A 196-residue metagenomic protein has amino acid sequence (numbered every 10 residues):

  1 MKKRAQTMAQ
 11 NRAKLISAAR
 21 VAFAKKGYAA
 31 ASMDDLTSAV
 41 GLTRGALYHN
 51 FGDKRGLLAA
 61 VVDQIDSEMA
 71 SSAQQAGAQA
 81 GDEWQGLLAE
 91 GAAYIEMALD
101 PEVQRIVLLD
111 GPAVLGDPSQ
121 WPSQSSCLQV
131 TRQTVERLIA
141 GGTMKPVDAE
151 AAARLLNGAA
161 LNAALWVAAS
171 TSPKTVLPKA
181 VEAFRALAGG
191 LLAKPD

Functional and structural regions predicted by a protein language model:
M1-K26, A30-L42, G56-A59: Basic, helix-initiating cap at the start of DNA-binding domains
N11, K54, V61, I65 (+5 more regions): Hydrophobic/aromatic residues within well-ordered alpha-helical segments
A24, Y48-G52, A59-A60, Q64: Base-recognition residues in the alpha-helical recognition helix of bacterial helix-turn-helix
G45: Key DNA-contact positions within bacterial/archaeal DNA-binding proteins
A60, Q74-V103, A153-L156: Hydrophobic alpha-helical connector segments
S67-A70, L115-G141, E150-R154, P178 (+1 more regions): Amphipathic alpha-helical packing segments from all-alpha helical-bundle domains
A93-E96, V147-W166, P178-G189: Hydrophobic alpha-helical segments that form the core of small-molecule binding pockets and/or dimer interfaces
I95-Q133, A140, L165, A169: Short secondary-structure transition hinges
